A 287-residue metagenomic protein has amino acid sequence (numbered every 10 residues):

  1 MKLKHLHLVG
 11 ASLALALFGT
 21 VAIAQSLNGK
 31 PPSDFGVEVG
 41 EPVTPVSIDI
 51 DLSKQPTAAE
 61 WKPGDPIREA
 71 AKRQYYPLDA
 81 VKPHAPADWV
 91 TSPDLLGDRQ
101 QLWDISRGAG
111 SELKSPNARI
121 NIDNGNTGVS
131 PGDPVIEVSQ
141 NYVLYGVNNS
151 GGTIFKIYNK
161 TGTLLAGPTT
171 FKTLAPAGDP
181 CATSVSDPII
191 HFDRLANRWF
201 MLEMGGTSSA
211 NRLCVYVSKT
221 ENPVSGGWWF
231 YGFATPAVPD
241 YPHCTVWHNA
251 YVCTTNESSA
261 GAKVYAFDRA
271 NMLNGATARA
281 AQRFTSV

Functional and structural regions predicted by a protein language model:
M1-K2, I23-L27: Basic/polar N-terminal segments that are highly enriched at the extreme N-terminus, encompassing both cleavable
K2-G10: Bacterial N-terminal signal peptides that target proteins for export
G10-V21: Bacterial N-terminal signal peptides
Q25-V287: C-terminal PAP-associated
